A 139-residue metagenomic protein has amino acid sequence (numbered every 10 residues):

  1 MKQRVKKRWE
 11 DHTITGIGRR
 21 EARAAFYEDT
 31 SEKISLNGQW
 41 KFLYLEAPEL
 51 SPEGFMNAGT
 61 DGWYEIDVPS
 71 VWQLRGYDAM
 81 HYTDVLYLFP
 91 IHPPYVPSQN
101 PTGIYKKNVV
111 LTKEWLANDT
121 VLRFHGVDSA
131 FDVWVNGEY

Functional and structural regions predicted by a protein language model:
K2-I14, G18-A22, F26-Y27, K41-L45 (+2 more regions): Accessory beta-strand-rich segments of carbohydrate-active enzymes
E32-L43: Mature N-terminal segment immediately following signal peptide/propeptide cleavage in secreted/periplasmic
I34, I66, K107-V109: Generic detection of short hydrophobic beta-strand segments and adjacent strand-loop junctions
G38, D61-G62, K107: Active-site-proximal helix/loop capping residues that flank conserved catalytic or ligand/cofactor
L50-V68: Short Gly/aromatic-enriched secondary-structure transition segments
Y82-P94: N-terminal glycine-rich cofactor-binding segment
